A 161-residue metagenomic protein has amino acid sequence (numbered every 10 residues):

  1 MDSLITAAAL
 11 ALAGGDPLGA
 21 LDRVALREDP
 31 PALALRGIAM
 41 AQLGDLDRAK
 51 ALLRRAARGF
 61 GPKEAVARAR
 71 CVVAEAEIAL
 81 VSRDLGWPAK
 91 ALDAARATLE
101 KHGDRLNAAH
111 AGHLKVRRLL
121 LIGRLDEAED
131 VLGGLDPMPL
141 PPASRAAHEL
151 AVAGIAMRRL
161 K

Functional and structural regions predicted by a protein language model:
D2, P31, I38, R68-R70 (+3 more regions): Residue register of alpha-helical TPR repeats
D2-R23: Alpha-helical segment of the N-proximal tetratricopeptide repeat
L10, A39, I78, R118 (+1 more regions): Residue-level signature for tetratricopeptide repeat
G14, L43, S82, H102 (+2 more regions): Structural motif corresponding to the intra-repeat A-B loop/turn of tetratricopeptide repeats
P17-L18, L46, L85, R105 (+1 more regions): TPR-repeat structural position
L21, E28, R54-F60, D93-G103 (+1 more regions): Amphipathic alpha-helical segments of tetratricopeptide repeats
